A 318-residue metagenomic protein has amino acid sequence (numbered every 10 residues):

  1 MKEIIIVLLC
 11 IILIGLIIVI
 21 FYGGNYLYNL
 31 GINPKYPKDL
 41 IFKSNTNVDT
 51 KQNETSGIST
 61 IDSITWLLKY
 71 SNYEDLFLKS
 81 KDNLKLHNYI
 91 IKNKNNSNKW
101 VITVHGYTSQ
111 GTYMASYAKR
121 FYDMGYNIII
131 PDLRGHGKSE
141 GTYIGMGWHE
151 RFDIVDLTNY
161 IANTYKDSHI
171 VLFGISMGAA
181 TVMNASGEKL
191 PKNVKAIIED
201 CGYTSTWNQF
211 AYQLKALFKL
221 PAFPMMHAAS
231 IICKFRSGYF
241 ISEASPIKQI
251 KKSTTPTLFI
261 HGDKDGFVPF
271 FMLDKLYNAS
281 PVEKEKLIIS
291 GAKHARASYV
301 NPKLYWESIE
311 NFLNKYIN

Functional and structural regions predicted by a protein language model:
G15-K79: An N-terminal hydrophobic leader/cap segment in hydrolases
Y107-R120, L133: The serine-hydrolase catalytic nucleophile loop
R120-E140: Conserved alpha/beta-hydrolase
I144-Y165: Alpha/beta-hydrolase active-site loop
N184-Y239: Hydrolase active-site cap/lid region
K252-T254, F259-H261, D265: Short beta-strand/loop motif that positions the catalytic acidic residue of the alpha/beta-hydrolase fold
Y277-A295: Catalytic histidine neighborhood in serine/cysteine hydrolases with alpha/beta-hydrolase-type architecture
V300-N318: Catalytic active-site module of serine/aspartate enzymes centered on a nucleophile-bearing elbow/loop
